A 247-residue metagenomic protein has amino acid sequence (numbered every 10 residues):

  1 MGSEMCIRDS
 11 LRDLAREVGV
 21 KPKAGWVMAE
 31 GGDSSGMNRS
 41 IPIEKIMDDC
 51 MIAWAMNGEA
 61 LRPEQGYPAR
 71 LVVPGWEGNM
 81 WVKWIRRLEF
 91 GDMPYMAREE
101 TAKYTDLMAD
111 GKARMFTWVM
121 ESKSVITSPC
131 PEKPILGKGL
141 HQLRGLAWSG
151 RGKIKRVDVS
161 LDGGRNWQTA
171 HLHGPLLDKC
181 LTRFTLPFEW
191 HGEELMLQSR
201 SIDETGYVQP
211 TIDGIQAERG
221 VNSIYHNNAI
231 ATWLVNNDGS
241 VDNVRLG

Functional and structural regions predicted by a protein language model:
M1-G247: Structured, non-membrane catalytic/scaffold regions adjacent to prosthetic-group chemistry
